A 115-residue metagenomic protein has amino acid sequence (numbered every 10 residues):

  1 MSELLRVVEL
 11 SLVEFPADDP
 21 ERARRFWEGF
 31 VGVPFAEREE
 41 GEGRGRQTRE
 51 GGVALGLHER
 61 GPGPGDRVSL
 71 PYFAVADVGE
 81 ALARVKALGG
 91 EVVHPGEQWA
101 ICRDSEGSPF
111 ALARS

Functional and structural regions predicted by a protein language model:
M1-R24, G52, V68-P71: N-terminal beta-strand motif that seeds the catalytic metal site of vicinal oxygen chelate
M1-V7, L12-F15, F35-E37, L82 (+1 more regions): Vicinal oxygen chelate
D19-P34, V85: Amphipathic alpha-helical segments
R24-R25, G45, L70, L82: Short glycine-/small-residue-rich flexible loop motifs, especially phosphate/cofactor-binding loops
V33-S69, P109-S115: Conserved short beta-strand elements that form part of the metal-binding/catalytic scaffold of enzyme active sites
Q47, A74, I101-R103: Short, well-ordered beta-strand micro-motif
P64-V85: Mid-chain, well-packed structural core segment of small domains
